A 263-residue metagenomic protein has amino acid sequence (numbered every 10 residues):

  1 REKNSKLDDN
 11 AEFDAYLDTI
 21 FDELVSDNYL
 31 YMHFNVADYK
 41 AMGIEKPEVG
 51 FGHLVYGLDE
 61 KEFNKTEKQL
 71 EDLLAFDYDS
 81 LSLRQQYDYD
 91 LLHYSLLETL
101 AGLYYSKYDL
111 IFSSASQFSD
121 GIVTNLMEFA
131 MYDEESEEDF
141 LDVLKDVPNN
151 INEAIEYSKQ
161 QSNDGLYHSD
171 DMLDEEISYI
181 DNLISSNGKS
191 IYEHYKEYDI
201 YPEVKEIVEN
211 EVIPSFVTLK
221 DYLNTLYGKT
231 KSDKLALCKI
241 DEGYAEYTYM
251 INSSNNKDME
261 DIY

Functional and structural regions predicted by a protein language model:
E2-Y263: N-terminal maturation segment of proteins
